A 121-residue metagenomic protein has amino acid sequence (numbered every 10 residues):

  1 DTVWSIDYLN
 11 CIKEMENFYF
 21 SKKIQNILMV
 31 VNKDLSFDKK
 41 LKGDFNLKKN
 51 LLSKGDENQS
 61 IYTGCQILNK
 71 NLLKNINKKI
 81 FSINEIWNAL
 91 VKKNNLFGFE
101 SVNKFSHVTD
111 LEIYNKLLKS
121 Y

Functional and structural regions predicted by a protein language model:
V3-L9, K13-E16, F20-S21, K33-F37 (+2 more regions): Catalytic-core segments of class I nucleotidyltransferases/pyrophosphorylases that form NMP-activated intermediates
